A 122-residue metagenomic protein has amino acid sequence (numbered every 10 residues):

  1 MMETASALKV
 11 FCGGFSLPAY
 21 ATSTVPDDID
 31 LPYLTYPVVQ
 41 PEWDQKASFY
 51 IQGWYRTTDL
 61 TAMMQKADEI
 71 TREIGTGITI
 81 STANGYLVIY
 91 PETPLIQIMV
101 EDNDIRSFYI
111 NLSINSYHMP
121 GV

Functional and structural regions predicted by a protein language model:
M1-S23, T35-V122: Charged, amphipathic alpha-helical segments and their flanking helix caps
V25-D27: Short, glycine-/polar-rich solvent-exposed loops and beta-turns at beta-strand/coil boundaries
